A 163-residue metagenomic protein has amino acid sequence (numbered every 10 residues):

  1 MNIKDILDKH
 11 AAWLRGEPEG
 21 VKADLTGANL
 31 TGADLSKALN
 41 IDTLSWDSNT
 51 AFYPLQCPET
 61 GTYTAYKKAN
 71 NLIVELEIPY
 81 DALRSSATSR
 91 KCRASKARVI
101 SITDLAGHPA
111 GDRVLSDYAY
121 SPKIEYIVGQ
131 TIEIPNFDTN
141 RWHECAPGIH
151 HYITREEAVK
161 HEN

Functional and structural regions predicted by a protein language model:
M1-N163: Intrinsic low-complexity/IDR segments
